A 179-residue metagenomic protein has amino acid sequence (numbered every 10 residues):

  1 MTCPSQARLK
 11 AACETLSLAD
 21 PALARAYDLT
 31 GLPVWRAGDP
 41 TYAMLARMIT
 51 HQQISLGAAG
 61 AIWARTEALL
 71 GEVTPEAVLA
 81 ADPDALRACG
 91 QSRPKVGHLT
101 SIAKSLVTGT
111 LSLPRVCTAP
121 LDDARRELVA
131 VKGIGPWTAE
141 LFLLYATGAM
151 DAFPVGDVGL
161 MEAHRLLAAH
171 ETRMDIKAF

Functional and structural regions predicted by a protein language model:
M1-T41, F179: Intrinsically disordered, low-complexity, charged terminal extensions of DNA damage-control enzymes
T2-P4, D39-Y42, E76-V78, C117-P120 (+2 more regions): Short acidic alpha-helix initiation/capping motifs at coil-to-helix transition points, especially at protein N-termini
C3, A22, A26, I54-S55 (+1 more regions): Alpha-helical ds-nucleic-acid-binding substructure associated with the helix-hairpin-helix region of base-excision DNA
K10, P40-M44, A80-A81, R125: Alpha-helical scaffolds flanking conserved acidic
L45-R47, L86: Amphipathic alpha-helical segments that form the core helices of the histone-fold
P120-L166: Catalytic DNA-binding helix-loop module of base-excision-repair DNA glycosylases/AP lyases
R125, A168-F179: A basic, often C-terminal nucleic-acid-binding module that engages the phosphate backbone, implemented in DNA
